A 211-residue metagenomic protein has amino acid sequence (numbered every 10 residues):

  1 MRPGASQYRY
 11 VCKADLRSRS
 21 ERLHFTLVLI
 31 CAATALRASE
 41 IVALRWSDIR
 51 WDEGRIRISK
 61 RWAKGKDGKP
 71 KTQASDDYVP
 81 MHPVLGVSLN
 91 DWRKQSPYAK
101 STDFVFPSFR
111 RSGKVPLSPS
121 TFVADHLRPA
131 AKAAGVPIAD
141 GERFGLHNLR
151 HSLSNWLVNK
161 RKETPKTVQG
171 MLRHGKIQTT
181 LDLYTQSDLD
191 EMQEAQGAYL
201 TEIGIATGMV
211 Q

Functional and structural regions predicted by a protein language model:
M1-A5, K66-D91, T102-R128, G145: C-terminal catalytic core of Y-nucleophile DNA break-rejoin enzymes
M1-L44, D52, A74, V84-L85 (+2 more regions): Basic, Lys/Arg- and aromatic-enriched nucleic-acid-binding interface segment
R17-R19, S96, S101-T102, A134-R143: Short helix/loop segment immediately N-terminal to the Walker
T26-L29, A33-E40, N148-G175: C-terminal catalytic core of tyrosine-transesterase DNA break-rejoin enzymes
D48-R55, K162-D182: Short, polar N-cap/turn motifs at the start of nucleic acid-interacting alpha helices
E53, G65-Y78, P83, D91-K94 (+4 more regions): C-terminal secondary-structure termini that scaffold catalytic or DNA-interacting sites
L146-H147, Y184: Catalytic tyrosine of NAD(P)H-dependent dehydrogenase/reductases that use a Tyr as the general acid/base
